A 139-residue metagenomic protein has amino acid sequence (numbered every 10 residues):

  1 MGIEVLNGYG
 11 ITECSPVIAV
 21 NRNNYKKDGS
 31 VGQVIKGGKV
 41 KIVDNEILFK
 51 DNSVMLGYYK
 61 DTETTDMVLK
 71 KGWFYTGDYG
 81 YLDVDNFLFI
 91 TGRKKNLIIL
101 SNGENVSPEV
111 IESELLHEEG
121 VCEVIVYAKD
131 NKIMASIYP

Functional and structural regions predicted by a protein language model:
M1-K26, C122: Gly/Ser/Thr-rich phosphate-binding loop
G10, G32, D78, G103: Active-site glycine-centered loops adjacent to acidic/histidine catalytic or metal-binding residues that shape
S30-K36, D44-V68, E104-V106: Conserved ATP/PPi-binding loop(s) of AMP-dependent carboxylate-activating enzymes
D51, G57, Y79-P139: AMP-binding/adenylate-forming catalytic core of the ANL superfamily
G72: A structured beta-alpha segment of the ubiquitous adenosine-cofactor-binding alpha/beta core
